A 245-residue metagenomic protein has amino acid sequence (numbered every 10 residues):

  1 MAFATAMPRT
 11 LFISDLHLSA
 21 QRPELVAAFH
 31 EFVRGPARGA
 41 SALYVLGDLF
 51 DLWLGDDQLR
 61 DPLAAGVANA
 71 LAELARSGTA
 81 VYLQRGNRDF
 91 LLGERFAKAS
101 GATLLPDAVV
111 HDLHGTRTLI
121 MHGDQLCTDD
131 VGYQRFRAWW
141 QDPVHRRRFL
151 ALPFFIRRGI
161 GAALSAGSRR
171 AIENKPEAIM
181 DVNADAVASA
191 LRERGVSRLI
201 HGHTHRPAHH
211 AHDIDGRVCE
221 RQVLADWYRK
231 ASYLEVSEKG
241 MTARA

Functional and structural regions predicted by a protein language model:
A2-R9, L18-L113: Core catalytic region of metal-dependent phosphoesterases/phosphodiesterases, especially metallo-beta-lactamase-like
F3-L11, H111-L119, D213-E220: Beta-strand-turn-beta hairpins that frame and shape the catalytic cleft of phosphate-ester-processing enzymes
T10-F12, L43-V45, L119, I200: Residue-level marker for buried hydrophobic side chains located in beta-strands that build the well-ordered beta-sheet
S14-H17, D48-L49, N87-R88, G123-Q125 (+2 more regions): Active-site metal-binding loops of divalent metal-dependent hydrolases
D51-L74, R169-L199: N-terminal short leaders/motifs
A99-P106, L119, D124, D130-F136 (+1 more regions): Conserved beta-sheet core of the metallophosphoesterase superfamily
G123-V182: Active-site-proximal loop/helix segment associated with metal-binding centers of metalloenzymes
